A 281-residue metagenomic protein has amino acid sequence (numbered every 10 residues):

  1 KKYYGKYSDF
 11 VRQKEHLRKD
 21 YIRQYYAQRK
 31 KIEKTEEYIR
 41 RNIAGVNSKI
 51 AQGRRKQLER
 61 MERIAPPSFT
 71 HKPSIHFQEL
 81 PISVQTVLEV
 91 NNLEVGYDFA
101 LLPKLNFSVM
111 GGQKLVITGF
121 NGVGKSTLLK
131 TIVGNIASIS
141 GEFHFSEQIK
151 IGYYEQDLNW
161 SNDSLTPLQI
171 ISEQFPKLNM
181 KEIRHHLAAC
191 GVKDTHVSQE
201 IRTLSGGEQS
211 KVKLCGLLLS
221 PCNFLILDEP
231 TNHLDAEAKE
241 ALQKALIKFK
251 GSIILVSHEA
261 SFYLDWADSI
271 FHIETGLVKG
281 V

Functional and structural regions predicted by a protein language model:
K1-Y21, L80-V281: ABC ATP-binding cassette signature C-motif
E15-K104: Flexible nucleotide-interacting loop at or near the entrance of a catalytic core
